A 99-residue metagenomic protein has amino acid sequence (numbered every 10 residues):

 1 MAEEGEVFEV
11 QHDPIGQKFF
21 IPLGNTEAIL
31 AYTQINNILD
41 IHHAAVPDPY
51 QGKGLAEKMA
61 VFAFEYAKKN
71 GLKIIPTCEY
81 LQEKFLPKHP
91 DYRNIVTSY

Functional and structural regions predicted by a protein language model:
A2-I38: N-terminal first-folded block
T33, A44, L86: Surface loops and adjacent helix of pleckstrin homology
A44-Q51: A short, internal acetyl-CoA/4′-phosphopantetheine-binding micro-motif in the GNAT/acyltransferase core
G52-E65: Conserved acetyl-CoA-binding loop-helix of GNAT-fold acetyltransferases
Y66-Y99: C-terminal structural segments of small proteins and small subunits
